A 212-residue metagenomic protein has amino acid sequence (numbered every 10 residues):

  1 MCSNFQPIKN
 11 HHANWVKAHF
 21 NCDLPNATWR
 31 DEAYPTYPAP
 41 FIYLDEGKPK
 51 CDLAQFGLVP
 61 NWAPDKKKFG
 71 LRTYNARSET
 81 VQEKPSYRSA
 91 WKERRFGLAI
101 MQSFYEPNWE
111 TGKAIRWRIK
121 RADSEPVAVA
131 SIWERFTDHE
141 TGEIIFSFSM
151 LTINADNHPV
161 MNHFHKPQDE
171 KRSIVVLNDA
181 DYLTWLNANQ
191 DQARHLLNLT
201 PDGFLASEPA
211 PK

Functional and structural regions predicted by a protein language model:
M1-K212: Short linear sequence motif anchored by a di-proline
